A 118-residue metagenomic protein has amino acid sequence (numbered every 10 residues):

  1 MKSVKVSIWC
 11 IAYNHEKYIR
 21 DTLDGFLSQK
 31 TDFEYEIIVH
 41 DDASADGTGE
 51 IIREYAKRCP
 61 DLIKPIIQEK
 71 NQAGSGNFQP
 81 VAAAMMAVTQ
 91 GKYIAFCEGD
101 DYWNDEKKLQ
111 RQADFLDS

Functional and structural regions predicted by a protein language model:
M1-S118: Nucleotide-sugar donor-binding/catalytic module of glycosyltransferases that assemble extracellular/cell-envelope
